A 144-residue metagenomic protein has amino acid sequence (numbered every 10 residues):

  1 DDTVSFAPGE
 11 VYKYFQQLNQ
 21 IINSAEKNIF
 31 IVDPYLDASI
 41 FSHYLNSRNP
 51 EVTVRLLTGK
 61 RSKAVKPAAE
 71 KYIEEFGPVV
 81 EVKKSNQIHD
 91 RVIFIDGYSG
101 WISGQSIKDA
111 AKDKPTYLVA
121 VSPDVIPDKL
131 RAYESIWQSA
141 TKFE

Functional and structural regions predicted by a protein language model:
D1-F15, S24, F30-I31, Y35-E144: PLD/PLD-like phosphodiesterase catalytic module centered on the HKD motif
L18-Q20: Exposed extracellular interaction/assembly regions and N-terminal maturation sites
